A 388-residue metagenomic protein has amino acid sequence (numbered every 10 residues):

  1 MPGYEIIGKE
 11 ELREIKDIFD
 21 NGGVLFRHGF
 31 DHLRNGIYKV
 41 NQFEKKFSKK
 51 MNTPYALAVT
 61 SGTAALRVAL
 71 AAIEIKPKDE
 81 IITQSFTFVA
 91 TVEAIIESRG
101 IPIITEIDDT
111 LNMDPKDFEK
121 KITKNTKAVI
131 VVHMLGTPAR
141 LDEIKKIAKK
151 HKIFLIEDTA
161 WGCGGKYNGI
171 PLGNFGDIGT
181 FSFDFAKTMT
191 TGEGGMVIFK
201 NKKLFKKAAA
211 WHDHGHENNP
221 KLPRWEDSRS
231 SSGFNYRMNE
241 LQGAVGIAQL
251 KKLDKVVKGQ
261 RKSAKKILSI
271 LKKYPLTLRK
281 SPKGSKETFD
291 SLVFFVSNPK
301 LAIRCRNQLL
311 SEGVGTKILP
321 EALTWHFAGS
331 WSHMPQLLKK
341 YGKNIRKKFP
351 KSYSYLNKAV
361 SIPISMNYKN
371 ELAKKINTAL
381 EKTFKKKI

Functional and structural regions predicted by a protein language model:
M1-A72, K76, E97-S98, K149 (+2 more regions): Conserved PLP-binding active-site segment in aminotransferase class I/II-type PLP enzymes
G29-F30, N35-G36, G162-N168, F175-S291: Active-site region of PLP-dependent enzymes
A64-T123, A128-I130, L309: Conserved PLP-anchoring active-site segment centered on the Schiff-base-forming lysine
D109-T191, M196-K203: Active-site phosphate-binding strand-loop segment of PLP-dependent enzymes
A208, I303-E312, I376-L380: Short amphipathic alpha-helices in soluble, non-transmembrane regions that often serve as interface/regulatory elements
G215-W225, K266-I270, R306-V360: Conserved PLP cofactor-binding pocket of PLP-dependent enzymes
P299-C305, K369-K374: Short, conserved charged micro-motifs
